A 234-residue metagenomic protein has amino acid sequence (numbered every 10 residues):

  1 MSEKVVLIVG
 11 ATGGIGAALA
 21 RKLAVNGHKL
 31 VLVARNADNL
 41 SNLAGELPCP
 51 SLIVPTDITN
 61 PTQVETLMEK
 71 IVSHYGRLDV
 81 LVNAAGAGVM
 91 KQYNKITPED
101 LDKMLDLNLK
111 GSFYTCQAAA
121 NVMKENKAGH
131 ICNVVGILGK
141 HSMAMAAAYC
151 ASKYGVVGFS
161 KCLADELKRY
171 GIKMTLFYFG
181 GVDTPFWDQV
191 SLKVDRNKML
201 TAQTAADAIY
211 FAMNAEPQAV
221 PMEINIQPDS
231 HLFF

Functional and structural regions predicted by a protein language model:
T12-G13: Conserved glycine-rich cofactor-binding loop
N26-L43: Conserved glycine-rich Rossmann-like NAD(P)H-binding loop of the short-chain dehydrogenase/reductase
T56-T66, P98: The beta1-alpha1 cofactor-binding region of Rossmann-like NAD(H)/NADP(H)-dependent oxidoreductases
Q92-Y93, D100-L105: Substrate-binding pocket helix/loop in short-chain dehydrogenase/reductase
C116, S152: Active-site helix of classical SDR
G136: Residue(s) in the substrate-gating loop at a strand-loop-helix junction that position the organic substrate next
R169-I172, L176-F177, V194-F234: C-terminal helical subdomain
